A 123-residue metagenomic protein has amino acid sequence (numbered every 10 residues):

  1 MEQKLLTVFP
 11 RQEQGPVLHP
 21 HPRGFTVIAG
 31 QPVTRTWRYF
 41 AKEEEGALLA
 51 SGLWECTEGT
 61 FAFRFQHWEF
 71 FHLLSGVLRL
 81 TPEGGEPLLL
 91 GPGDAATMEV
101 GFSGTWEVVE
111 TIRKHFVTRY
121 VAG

Functional and structural regions predicted by a protein language model:
M1-L48: A short, N-terminal "cap"/entry segment at the start of jelly-roll beta-barrel domains of the cupin/DSBH fold
Y39-A41, L48-F65, E99-V100: Conserved short histidine dyad/triad with adjacent acidic residue
G52-L53, F61-Q66, P82, L88-L89 (+1 more regions): Short histidine-centered beta-strand/loop micro-motifs that create catalytic or ligand/metal-coordination sites
C56, F65-L80: Short, conserved beta-strand element in jelly-roll/cupin
T60, F70, V77, S103 (+1 more regions): Structural motif
F63, L80, K114-F116: Short hydrophobic/aromatic-rich beta-strand segments that constitute the beta-sheet cores of beta-sandwich/beta-barrel
G84-V100: Short acidic-glycine-tyrosine-enriched beta hairpin
V100-G123: Ligand-binding loop in jelly-roll beta-barrel domains
